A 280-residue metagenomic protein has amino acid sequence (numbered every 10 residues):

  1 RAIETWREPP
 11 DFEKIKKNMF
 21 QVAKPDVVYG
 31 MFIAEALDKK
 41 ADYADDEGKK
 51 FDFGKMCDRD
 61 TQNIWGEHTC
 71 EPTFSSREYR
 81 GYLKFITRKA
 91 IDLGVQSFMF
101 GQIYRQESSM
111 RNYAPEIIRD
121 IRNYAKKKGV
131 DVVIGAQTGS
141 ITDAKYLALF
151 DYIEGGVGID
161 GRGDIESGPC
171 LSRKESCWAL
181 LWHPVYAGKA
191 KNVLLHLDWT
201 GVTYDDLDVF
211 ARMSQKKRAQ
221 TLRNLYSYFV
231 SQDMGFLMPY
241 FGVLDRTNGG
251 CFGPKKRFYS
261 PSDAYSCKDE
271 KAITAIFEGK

Functional and structural regions predicted by a protein language model:
R1-K280: Glycan-processing catalytic domains of CAZymes
